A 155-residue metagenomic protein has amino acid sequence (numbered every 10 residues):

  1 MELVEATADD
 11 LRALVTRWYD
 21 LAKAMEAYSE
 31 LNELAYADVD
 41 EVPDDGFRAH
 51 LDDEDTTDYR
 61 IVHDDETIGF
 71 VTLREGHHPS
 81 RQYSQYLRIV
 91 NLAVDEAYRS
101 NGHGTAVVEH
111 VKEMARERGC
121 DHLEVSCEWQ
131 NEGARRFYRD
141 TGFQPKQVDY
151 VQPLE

Functional and structural regions predicted by a protein language model:
E2-R17, A22-A27: A short beta-loop-alpha structural element at the N-terminal edge of CoA-dependent acyl/N-acetyltransferase catalytic
Y19-G46: Conserved GNAT-fold acetyl-CoA-binding loop/helix
D45-R60: A short helix-loop-beta-strand connector motif used in the catalytic cores of GNAT acetyltransferases and, in some
D58-R60, E66-E75, R88, A93: Conserved beta-strand in the GNAT
Y98, G102-H110: Conserved acetyl-CoA pyrophosphate-binding loop and the N-cap/start of the following alpha-helix in GNAT-like
T105, E117, W129-Q147: Conserved active-site alpha-helix within GNAT-family acetyltransferase domains
V108, A115-S126: Conserved GNAT acetyl-CoA-binding A-motif
H122-A134, V151-E155: Conserved beta-strand-loop-alpha-helix junction that forms the acyl-donor binding cleft
